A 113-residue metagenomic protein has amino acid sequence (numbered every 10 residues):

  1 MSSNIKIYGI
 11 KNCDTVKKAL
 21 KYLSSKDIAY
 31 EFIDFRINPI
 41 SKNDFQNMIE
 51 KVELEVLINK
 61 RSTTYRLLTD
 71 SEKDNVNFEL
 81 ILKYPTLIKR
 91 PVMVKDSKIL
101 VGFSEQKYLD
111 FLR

Functional and structural regions predicted by a protein language model:
S2-F35: Local sequence-structure signature of Cys/Sec-based thiol-disulfide redox active-site neighborhoods
N38-R113: Thiol/selenol-based redox catalytic cores and closely related redox-interacting motifs
